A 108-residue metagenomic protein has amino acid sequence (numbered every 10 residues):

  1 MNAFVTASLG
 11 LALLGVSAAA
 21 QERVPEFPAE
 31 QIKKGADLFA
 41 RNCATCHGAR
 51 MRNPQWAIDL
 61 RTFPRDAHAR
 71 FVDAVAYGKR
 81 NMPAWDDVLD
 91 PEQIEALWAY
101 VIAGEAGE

Functional and structural regions predicted by a protein language model:
M1-F4: Positively charged n-region of N-terminal signal peptides that target proteins for export
T6-G15: Bacterial N-terminal signal peptides
G15-L38, E108: Electrostatic cytochrome c docking/interface patches
Q21, V75, D87-E108: C-terminal capping alpha-helices of c-type cytochrome domains
E26-A36, G48-K79: Gly/Gly-Pro-rich "capping" loops immediately C-terminal to redox-active cysteine motifs in periplasmic/lumenal
G35, F39-A49, L97, V101: The canonical Cys-X-X-Cys-His
A44, R61, P83: Cys/His/Pro-rich metal-binding microdomains
